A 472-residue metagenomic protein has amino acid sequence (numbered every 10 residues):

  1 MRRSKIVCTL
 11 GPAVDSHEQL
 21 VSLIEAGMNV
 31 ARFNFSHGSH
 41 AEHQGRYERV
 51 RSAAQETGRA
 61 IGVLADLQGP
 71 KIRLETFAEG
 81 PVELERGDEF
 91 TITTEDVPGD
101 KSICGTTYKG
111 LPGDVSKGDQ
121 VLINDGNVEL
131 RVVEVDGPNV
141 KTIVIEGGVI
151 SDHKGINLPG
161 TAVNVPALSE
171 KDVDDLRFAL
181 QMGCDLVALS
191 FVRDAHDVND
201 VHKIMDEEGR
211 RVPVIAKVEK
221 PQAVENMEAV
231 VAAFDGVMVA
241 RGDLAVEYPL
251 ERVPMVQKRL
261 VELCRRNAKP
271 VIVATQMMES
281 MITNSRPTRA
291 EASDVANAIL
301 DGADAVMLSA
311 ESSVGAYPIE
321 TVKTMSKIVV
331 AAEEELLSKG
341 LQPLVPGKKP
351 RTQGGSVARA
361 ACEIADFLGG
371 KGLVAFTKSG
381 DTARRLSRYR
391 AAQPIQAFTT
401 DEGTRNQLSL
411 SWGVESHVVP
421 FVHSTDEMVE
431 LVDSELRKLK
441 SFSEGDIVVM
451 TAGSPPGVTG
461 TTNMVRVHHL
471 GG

Functional and structural regions predicted by a protein language model:
M1-G472: Non-catalytic helical/linker scaffolds that mediate oligomerization, partner binding, and domain coupling around large
